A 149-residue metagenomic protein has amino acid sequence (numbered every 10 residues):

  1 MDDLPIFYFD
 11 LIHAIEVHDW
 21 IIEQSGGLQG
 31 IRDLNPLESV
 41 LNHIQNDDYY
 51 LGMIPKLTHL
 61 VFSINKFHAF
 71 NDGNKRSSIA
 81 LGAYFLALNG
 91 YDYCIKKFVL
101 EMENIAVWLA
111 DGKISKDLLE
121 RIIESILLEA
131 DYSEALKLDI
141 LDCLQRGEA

Functional and structural regions predicted by a protein language model:
M1-A149: FIC/Doc superfamily catalytic core
